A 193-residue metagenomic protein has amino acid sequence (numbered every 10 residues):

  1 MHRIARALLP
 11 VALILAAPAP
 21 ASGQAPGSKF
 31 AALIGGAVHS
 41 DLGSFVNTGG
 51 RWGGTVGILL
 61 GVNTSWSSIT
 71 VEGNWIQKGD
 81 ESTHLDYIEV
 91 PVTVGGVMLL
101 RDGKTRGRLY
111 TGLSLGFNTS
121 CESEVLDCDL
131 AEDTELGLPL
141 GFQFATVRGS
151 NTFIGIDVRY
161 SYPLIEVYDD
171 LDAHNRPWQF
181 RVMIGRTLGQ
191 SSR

Functional and structural regions predicted by a protein language model:
M1-L9: Bacterial N-terminal signal peptides that target proteins for export
L8-A16: Bacterial N-terminal signal peptides
A21-T64, I69, Q179-R193: Short glycine/proline- and aromatic-enriched beta-strand/turn motifs that initiate or cap beta-hairpins
S28-F30, T48-V56, H84-V90, T105 (+2 more regions): Residues that define the transmembrane beta-barrel architecture of outer-membrane proteins
L42-G49, D80-L85, S120-C128, E166-A173: Outer-membrane beta-barrel translocator domains and adjoining extracellular loop/strand segments of Gram-negative
L59-L126, E135, R148, R181: Gram-negative (and chloroplast) outer-membrane scaffold detector with strong preference for beta-barrel transmembrane
W66-V90, L138-R193: Predominantly the C-terminal beta-signal and adjacent terminal strand-loop region of outer-membrane beta-barrel
